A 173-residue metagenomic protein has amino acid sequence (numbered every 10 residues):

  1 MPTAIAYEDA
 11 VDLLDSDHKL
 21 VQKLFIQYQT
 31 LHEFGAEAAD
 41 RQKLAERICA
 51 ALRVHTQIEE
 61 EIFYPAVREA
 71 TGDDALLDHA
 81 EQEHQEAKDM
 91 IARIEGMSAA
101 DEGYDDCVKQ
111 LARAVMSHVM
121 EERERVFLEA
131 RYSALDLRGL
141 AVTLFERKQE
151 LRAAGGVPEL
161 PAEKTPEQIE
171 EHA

Functional and structural regions predicted by a protein language model:
M1-A173: Small-residue-biased structural context
